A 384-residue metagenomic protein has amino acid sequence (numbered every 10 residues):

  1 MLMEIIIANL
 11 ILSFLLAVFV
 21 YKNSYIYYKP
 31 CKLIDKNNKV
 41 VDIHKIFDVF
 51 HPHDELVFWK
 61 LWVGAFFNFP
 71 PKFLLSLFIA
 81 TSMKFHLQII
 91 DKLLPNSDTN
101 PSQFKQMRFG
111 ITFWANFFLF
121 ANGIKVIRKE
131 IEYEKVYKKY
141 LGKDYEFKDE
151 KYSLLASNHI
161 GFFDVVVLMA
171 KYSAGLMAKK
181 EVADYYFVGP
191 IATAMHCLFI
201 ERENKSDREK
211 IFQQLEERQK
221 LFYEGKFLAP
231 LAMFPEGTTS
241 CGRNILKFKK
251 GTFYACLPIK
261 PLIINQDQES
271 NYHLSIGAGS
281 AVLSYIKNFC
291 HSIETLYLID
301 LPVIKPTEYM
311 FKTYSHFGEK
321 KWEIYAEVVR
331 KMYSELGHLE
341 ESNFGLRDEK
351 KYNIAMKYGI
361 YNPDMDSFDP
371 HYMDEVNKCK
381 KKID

Functional and structural regions predicted by a protein language model:
M1-K151, A281-D384: Membrane-interfacial terminal anchoring regions of lipid-handling membrane enzymes
K84, Q88-W114, L119-K125, F147-D207: Catalytic core of membrane glycerolipid acyltransferases/transacylases, capturing the structured, soluble-facing
E130, K180, E201-E203, I263-N265 (+1 more regions): Residues at the C-termini of beta-strands that transition into short coil/loop
V136, D184-Y186, E209, E269-N271: Generic structural signal for helix capping and beta-alpha/helix-loop junctions
K139-K143, K148, G161-D164, Y185 (+5 more regions): Eukaryotic intrinsically disordered and solvent-exposed regulatory patches
K148-D149, E224-L228: Short helix-terminating capping/connector loops at secondary-structure junctions
F187-A194, F227-P230, G237, C241-H316 (+1 more regions): A cross-family acyltransferase "interaction/gating" segment
